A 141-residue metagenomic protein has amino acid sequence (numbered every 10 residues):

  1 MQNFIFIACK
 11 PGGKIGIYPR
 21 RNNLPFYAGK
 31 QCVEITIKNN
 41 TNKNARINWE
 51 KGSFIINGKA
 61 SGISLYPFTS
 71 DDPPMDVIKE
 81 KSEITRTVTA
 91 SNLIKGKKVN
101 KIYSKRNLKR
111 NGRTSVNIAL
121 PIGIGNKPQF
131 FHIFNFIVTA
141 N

Functional and structural regions predicted by a protein language model:
M1-A28: Low-complexity, acidic Ser/Thr/Pro/Gly-rich terminal tails and inter-domain linkers that flank the onset of structured
M1-F4, I35, K81: Short intrinsically disordered, low-complexity coil segments enriched in acidic
I17-R21, T69-P74, S104: Short structured motifs
R20, Y27-N44: Short beta-strand elements of extracellular/lumenal beta-sandwich folds
N22-Y27, K43, S104-G112: Short linear motifs in intrinsically disordered
C32, N44-R46, S115-A119: Exposed beta-strand and adjacent loop surfaces of beta-rich binding modules that mediate intermolecular recognition
K38-I94: The feature marks short-to-medium sequence segments in extracytoplasmic or secretory-pathway proteins
I55-I56, S82-N141: Surface-exposed edge beta-strand/loop patches
